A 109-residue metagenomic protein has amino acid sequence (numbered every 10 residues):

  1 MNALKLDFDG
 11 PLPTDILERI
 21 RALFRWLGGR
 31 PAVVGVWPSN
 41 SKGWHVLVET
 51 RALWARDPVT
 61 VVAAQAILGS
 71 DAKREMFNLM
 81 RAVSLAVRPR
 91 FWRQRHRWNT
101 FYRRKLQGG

Functional and structural regions predicted by a protein language model:
M1-N40, T50-V59, L85-G109: Signature for HUH/AEP ssDNA processing cores
A64-Q94: Conserved short beta-strand edge segments in small beta-sheet-based binding/regulatory domains
